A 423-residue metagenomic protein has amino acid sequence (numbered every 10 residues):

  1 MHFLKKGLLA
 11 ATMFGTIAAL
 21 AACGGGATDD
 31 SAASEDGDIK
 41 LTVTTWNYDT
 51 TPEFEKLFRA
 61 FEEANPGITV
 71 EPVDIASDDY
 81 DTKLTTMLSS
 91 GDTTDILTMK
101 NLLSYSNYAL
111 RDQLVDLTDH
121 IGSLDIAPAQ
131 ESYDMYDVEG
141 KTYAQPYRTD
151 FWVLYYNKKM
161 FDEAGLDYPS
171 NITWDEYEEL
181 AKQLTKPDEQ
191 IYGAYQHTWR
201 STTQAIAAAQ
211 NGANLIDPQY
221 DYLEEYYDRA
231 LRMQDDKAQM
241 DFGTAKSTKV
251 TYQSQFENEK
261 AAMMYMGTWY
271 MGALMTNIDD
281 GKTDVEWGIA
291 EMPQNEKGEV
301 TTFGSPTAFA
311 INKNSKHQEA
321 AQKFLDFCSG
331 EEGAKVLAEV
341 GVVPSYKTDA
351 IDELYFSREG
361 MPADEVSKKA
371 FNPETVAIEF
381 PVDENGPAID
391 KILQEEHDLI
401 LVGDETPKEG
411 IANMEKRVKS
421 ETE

Functional and structural regions predicted by a protein language model:
M1-L41, E63, E409-A412, K416-E423: Short, low-complexity disordered leader/linker segments with a strong preference for bacterial N-terminal type II
R59, E63-A64, T69, E163-A164 (+2 more regions): Extracytoplasmic/periplasmic substrate-recognition and gating elements
A60-P128, E163-G165, K260-M263, D280-G281 (+1 more regions): Extracytoplasmic "Venus flytrap"/periplasmic binding protein-like
E63, T69, Y136-S201, A213-S247 (+5 more regions): Helix-loop-helix "hinge/cap" segment bordering the ligand-binding cleft or interdomain interface
M87, T94-D95, L124-M160, Y192-G193 (+2 more regions): A structural signal for short loop-to-beta-strand junctions that line the ligand-binding cleft of periplasmic/secreted
K100-W152, D284-A290, R358-G360, K368-N372: Hinge/lid segment of periplasmic solute-binding proteins
M135, A290, E339-E395, L399: Long, aromatic- and glycine/proline-rich binding clefts that accommodate carbohydrate-like moieties
N211-E286, M292, E319, E395 (+1 more regions): Extracytoplasmic ligand-binding clamshell segments of periplasmic binding protein
